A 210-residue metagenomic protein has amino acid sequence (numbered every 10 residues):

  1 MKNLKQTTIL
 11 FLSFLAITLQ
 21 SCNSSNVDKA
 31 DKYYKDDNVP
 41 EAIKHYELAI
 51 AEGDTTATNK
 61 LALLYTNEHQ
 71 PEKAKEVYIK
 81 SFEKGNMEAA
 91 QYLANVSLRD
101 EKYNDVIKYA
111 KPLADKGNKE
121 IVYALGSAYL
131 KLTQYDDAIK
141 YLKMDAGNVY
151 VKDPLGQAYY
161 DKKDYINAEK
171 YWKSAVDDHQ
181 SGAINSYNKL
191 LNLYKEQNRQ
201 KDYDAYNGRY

Functional and structural regions predicted by a protein language model:
T18-S21: C-terminal motif of bacterial Sec signal peptides marking the signal peptidase cleavage site
K35-D36, L48, N67-E68, R99-D100 (+4 more regions): Register position in tetratricopeptide repeats
E52-D54, K84-N86, G117-N118, G147-V149 (+1 more regions): Short helix-capping/linker turns of helical repeat alpha-solenoids
D177, S181-Y210: Terminal, low-structured helical/coil segments at or just beyond the last alpha-helical repeat
